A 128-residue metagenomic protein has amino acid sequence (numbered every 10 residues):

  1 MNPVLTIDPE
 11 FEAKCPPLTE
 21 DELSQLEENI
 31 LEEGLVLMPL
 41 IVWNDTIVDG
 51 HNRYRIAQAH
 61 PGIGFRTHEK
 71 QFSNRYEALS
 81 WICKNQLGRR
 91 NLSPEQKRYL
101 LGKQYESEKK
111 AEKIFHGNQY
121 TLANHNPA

Functional and structural regions predicted by a protein language model:
M1-V4: Charge-dense, helix-prone N-terminal extensions
T6-E10: A short, surface-exposed helix-loop junction/capping segment
F11-L23, E27, L31-E33, R53-A128: Amphipathic, charge-rich alpha-helical segments that serve as recognition/docking helices
L35-P39: N-terminal BTB/POZ boundary and linker segment
V42-T46: Short active-site oxyanion
G50: Short, conserved phosphate/pyrophosphate- and ester-handling motifs at nucleotide-, phospho-/glycolipid
